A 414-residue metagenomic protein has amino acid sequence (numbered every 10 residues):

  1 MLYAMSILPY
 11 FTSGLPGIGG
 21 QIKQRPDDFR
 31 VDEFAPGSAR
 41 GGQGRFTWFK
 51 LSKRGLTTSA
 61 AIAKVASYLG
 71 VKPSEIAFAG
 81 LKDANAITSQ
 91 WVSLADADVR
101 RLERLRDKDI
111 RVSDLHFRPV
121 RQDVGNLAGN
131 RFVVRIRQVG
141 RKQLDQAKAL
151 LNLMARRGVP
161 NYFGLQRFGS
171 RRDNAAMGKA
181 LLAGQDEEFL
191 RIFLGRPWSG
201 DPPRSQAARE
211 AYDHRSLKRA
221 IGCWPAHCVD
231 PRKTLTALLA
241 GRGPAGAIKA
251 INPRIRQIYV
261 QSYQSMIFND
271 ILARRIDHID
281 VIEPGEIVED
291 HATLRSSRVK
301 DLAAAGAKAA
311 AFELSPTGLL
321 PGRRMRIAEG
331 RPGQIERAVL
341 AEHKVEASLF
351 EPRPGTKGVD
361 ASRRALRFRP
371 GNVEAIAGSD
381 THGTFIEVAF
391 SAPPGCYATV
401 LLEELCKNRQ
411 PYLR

Functional and structural regions predicted by a protein language model:
L2-G41, F46, R54-S59, Y68-I386 (+2 more regions): Extended, charged/glycine-rich binding lobes that contact polyanionic ligands
I62: Generic structural marker for isolated residues within well-ordered, non-membrane alpha-helices of soluble domains
C396-V400: Pseudouridine synthase
